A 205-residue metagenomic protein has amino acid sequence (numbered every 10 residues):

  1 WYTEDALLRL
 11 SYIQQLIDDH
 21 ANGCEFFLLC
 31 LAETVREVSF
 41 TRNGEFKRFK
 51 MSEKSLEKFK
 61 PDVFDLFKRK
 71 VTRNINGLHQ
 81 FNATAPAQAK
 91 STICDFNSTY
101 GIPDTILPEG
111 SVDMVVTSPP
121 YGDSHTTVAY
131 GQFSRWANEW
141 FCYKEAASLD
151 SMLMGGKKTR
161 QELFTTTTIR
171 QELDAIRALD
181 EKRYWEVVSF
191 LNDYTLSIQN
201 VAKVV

Functional and structural regions predicted by a protein language model:
W1-V205: Class I S-adenosyl-L-methionine-dependent methyltransferase catalytic core
